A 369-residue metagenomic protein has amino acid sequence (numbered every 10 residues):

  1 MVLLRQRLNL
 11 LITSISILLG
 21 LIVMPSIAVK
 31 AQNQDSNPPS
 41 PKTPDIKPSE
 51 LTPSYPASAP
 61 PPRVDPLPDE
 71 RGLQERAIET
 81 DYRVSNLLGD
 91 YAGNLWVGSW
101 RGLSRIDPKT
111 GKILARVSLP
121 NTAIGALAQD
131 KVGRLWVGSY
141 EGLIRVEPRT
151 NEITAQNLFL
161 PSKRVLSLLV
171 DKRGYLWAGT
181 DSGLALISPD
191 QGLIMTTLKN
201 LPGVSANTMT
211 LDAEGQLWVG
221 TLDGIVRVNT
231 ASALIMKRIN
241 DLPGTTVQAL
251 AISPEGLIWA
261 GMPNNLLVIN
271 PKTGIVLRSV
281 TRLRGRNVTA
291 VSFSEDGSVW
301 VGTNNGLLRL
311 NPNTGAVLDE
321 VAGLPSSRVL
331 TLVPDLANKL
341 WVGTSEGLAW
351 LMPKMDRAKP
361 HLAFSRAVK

Functional and structural regions predicted by a protein language model:
M1-L73, D356-K369: Sequence/structural signature of beta-propeller modules and their immediately flanking N-terminal secretory/stalk
L4, S36-K47, D69-Y91, A115-V132 (+6 more regions): Short coil-to-beta transitions that initiate beta-strands within beta-rich domains
N94-W96, R134-W136, L176-W177, Q216-W218 (+3 more regions): Conserved beta-propeller blade signature
G98-L114: Beta-propeller domains
W100, Y140, D181, P189 (+6 more regions): Short loop/turn segments immediately following the C-termini of beta-strands
S104-R105, I144-R145, A185-L186, V226-R227 (+3 more regions): WD40 beta-propeller blade core
D107-G111, E147-N151, S188-G192, N229-A233 (+3 more regions): Short loop/turn segments that connect beta-strands within beta-propeller blades
T208-M209, E214-P312: Eukaryotic tandem repeat interaction scaffolds
